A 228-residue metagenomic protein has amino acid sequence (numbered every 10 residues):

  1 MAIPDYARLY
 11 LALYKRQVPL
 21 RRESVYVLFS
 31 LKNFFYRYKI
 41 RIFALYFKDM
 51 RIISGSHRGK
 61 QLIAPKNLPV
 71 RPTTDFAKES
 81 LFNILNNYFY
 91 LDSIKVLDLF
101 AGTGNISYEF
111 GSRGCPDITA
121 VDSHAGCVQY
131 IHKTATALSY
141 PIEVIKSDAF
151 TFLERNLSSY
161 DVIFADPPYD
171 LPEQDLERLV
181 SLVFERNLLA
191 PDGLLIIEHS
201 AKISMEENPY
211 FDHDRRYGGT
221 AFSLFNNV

Functional and structural regions predicted by a protein language model:
D5, L13, R22-E23, L68 (+1 more regions): Residue-level detector of transmembrane insertion/anchoring sites
Y6, L11, F34-R37: Short hydrophobic targeting helices and cationic amphipathic motifs that mediate membrane/organellar targeting
Y10-P19, E23, R41: N-terminal amphipathic/hydrophobic targeting modules at extreme N-termini, encompassing cleavable Sec/SRP-type signal
Y26, L31-V228: Class I S-adenosyl-L-methionine-dependent methyltransferase catalytic core
